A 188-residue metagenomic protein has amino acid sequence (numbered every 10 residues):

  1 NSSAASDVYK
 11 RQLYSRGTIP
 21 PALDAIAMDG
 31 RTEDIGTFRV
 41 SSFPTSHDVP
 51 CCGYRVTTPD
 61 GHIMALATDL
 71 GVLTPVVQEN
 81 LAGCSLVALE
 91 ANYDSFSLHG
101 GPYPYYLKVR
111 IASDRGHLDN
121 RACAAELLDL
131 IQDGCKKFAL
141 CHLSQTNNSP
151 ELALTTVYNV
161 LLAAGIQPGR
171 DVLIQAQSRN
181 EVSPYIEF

Functional and structural regions predicted by a protein language model:
N1-A5, Y9: Single conserved hydrophobic/aromatic residue that forms the stacking wall/gate of nucleotide- or nucleobase-binding
A5, A22-L23, C84-S85: Short, well-ordered alpha-helix to beta-strand connector turns
K10-A25: Active-site neighborhood of divalent metal-dependent phosphoester bond hydrolases
L13-S15, I35-F38, C52, S97-G100: Short, charged, surface-exposed secondary-structure boundary motifs
A25-D29, A176-Q177: Short acidic-hydrophobic, aromatic-tinged amphipathic segments that line or gate anion-handling sites
A27-L86, Y185-F188: Core dinuclear metal-dependent hydrolase active-site scaffold
P75-Q175: Cap/insert and terminal regions of metallo-dependent hydrolase folds
V172-F188: Short, basic/aromatic-enriched C-terminal tail that caps enzymatic domains
